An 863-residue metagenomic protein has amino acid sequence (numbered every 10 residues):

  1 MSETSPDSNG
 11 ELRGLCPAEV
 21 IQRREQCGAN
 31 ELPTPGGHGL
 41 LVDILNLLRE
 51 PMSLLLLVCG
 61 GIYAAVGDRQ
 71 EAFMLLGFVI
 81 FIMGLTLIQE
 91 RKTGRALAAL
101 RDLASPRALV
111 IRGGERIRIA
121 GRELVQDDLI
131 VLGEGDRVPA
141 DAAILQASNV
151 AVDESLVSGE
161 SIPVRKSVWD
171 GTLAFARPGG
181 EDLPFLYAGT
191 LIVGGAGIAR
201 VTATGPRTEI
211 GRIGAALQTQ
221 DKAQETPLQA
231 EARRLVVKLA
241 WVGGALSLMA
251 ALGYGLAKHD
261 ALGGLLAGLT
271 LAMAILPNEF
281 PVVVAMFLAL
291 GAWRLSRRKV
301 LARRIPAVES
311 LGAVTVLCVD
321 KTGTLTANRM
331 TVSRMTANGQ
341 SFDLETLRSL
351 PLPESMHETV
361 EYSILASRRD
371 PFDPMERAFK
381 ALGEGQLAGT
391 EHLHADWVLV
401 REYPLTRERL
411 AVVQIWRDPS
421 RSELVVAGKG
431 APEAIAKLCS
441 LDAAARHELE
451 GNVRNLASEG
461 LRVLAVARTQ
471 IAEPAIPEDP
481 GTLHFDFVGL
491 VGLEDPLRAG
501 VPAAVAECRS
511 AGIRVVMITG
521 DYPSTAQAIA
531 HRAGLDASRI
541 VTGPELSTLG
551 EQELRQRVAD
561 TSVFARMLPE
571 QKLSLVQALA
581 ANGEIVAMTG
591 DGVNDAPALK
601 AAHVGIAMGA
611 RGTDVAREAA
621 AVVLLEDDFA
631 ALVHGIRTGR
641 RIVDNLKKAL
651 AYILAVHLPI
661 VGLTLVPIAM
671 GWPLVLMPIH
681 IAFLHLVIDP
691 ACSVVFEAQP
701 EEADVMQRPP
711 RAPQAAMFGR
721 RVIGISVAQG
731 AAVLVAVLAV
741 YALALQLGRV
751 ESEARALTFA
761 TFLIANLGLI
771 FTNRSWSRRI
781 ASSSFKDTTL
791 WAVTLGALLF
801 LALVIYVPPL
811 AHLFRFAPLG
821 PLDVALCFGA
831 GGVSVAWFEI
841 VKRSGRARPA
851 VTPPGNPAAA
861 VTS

Functional and structural regions predicted by a protein language model:
M1-Q707, F718, W776-S863: Conserved cytosolic headpiece of P-type ATPases
I668-M677, Y741-A754: Helix-coil boundary and interhelical linker segments in multi-pass alpha-helical membrane proteins
I688, A732-L734, A756-I770: Generic alpha-helical transmembrane segments
E701, Q729-G730, L734: Internal transmembrane alpha-helical bundles of multi-pass membrane proteins
P713-A731, E751-L757: Membrane-water interface at loop-to-transmembrane-helix junctions
A732-Q746, L801-H812: Alpha-helical transmembrane segments and their membrane-interface junctions in multi-pass membrane proteins
N773: A C-terminal functional module that forms or caps the active site or interfaces directly with catalytic machinery
